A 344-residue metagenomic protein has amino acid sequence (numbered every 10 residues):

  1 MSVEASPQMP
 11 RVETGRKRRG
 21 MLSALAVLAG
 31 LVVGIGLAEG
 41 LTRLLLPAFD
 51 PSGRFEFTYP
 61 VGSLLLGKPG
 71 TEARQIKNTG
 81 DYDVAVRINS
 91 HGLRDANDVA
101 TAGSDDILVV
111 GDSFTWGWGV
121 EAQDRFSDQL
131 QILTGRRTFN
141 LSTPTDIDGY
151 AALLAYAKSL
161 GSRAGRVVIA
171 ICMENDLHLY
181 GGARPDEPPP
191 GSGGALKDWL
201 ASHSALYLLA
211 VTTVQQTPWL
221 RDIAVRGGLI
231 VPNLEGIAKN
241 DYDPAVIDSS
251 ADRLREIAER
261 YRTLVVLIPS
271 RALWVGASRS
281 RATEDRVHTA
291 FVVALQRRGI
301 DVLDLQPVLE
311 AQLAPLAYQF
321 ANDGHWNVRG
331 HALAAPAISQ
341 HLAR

Functional and structural regions predicted by a protein language model:
M1-R19: N-terminal Lys/Arg-rich, disordered targeting/topogenic segments
V12, E174-V292, L305-L313: Serine-dependent acyl-ester chemistry module
L25-L41: Hydrophobic membrane-insertion alpha-helices, especially the h-region of bacterial N-terminal signal peptides
E39, D112, V167, V265 (+2 more regions): Generic structural signal for small/hydrophobic residues in well-ordered secondary structure, especially within
L46-F139, A151-A152, N233, L309-L313: Membrane/wall-proximal cationic-aromatic binding patches
D105, G135-R137, S162-V167, E259-L264 (+1 more regions): Loop/turn elements at helix/coil->beta-strand transitions in domains of secreted/extracellular proteins
W116-A201: Conserved SGNH/GDSL esterase-like catalytic core that processes O-acyl groups on lipids and polysaccharides
A272-V275, R281-R344: Catalytic His-Asp segment of secreted/periplasmic serine-dependent ester chemistry enzymes
